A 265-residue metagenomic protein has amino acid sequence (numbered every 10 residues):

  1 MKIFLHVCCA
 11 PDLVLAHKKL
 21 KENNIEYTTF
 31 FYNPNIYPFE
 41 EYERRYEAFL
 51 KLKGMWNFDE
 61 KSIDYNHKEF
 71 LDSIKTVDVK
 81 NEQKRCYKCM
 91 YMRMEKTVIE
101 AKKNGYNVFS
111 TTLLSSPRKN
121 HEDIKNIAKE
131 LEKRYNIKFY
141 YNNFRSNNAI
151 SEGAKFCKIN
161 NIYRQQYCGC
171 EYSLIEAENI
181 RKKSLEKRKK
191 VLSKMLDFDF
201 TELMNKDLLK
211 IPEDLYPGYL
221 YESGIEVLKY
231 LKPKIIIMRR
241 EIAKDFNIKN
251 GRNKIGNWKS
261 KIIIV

Functional and structural regions predicted by a protein language model:
M1-V265: Nucleotide-activated chemistry modules centered on ATP-dependent adenylation/adenylyltransferase
